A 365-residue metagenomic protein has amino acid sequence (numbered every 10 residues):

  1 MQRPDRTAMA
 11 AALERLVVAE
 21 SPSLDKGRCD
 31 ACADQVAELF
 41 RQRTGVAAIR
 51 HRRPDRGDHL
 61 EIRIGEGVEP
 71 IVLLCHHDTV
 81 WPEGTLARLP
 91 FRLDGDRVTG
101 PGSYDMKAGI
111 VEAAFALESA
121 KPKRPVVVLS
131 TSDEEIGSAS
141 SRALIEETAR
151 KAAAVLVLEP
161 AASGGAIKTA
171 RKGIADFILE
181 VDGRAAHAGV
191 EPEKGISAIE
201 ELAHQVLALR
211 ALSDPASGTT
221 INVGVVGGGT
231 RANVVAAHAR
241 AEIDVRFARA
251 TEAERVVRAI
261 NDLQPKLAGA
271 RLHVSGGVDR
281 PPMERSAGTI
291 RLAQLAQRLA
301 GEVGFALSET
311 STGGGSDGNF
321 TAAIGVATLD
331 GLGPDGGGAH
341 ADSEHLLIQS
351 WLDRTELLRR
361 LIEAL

Functional and structural regions predicted by a protein language model:
M1-P101, P122, G318: Acidic/His- and Gly-rich active-site-bordering loop/insert found across diverse amide/peptide-bond hydrolases
M1-P4, S21, W81, P160-A161 (+2 more regions): Metal-dependent amide/peptide-bond hydrolase catalytic core, centered on the "pita-bread" metallohydrolase fold
H59, R88, P125, A153-V155 (+2 more regions): Broad gene-expression machinery/nucleic-acid interaction feature
V72, V127-L129, H273: A structural signal for isolated positions on well-ordered beta-strands in alpha/beta enzyme cores
L74-C75, L129-T131, L156-E159, E180-D182 (+1 more regions): Short beta-strand segments
D94, A116-L129, L209-G218, E363: Phosphate-handling active-site elements
R97, M106-D176: Acidic/histidine-rich catalytic neighborhood of metal-dependent amide-processing enzymes
V98-V111, E135, I196-I199, H345-L352: Short, conserved micro-motifs enriched in small and acidic residues
